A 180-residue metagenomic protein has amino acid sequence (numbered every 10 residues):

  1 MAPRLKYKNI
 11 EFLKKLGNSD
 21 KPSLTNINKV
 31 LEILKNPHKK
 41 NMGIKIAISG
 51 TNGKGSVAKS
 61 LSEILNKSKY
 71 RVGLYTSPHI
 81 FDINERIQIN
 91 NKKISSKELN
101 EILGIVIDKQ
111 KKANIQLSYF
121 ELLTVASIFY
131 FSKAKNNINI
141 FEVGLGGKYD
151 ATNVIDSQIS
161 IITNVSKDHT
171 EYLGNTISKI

Functional and structural regions predicted by a protein language model:
M1-D20: Charged, amphipathic alpha-helical linker segments immediately N-terminal to NTP-binding catalytic cores
K8, S60, A126: Short Gly/charged-rich anion-binding patches and loops
K15-N18, E32, F141, I162: Redox-cofactor binding/interface segments in oxidoreductases and associated redox assembly factors
L24-I27, L31-G43, K67-I155, K167-K179: ATP-dependent carboxylate-amine ligase catalytic core
I44-I48, S56-G73: A conserved segment at the C-terminal end of the G1
I159-S166: Conserved beta-strand/loop subsegment of P-loop NTPase cores
